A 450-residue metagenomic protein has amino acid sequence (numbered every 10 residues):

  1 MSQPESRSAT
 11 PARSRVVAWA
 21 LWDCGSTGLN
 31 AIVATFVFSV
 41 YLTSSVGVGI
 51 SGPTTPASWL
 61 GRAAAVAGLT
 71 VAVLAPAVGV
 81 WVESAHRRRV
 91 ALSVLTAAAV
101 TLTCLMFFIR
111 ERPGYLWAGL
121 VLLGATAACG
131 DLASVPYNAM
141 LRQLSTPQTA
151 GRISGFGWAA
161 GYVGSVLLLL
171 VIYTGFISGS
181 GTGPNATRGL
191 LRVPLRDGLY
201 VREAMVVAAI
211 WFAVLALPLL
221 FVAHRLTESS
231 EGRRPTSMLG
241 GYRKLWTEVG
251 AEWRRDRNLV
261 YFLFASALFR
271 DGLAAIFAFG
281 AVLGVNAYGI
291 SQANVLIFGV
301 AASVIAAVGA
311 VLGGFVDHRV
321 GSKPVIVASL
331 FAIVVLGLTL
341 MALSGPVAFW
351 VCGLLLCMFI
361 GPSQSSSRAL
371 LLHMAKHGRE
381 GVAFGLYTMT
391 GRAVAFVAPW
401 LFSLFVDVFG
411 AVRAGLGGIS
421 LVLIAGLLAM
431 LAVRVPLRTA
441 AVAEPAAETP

Functional and structural regions predicted by a protein language model:
S2-V17, H224-F264: Juxtamembrane intracellular "pre-TM" segments in multi-pass secondary transporters
V33-A57, A278-N294: Short amphipathic helix-loop junctions that connect adjacent transmembrane helices in Major Facilitator Superfamily/SLC
P53-P56, F176-I210, L404-L423: A membrane-interface helix-boundary motif in multi-pass transporters
V73-R87, G309-S322, V406: Helix-to-loop junctions at the C-terminal end of transmembrane segments in multipass secondary transporters
V90-L105, P324-T339: Structural signature of the two symmetry-related core transmembrane helices
F107-V121, M341-C352: Helix-loop junctions at membrane interfaces in 12-TM secondary transporters
L132-S145, P362-K376: Intracellular juxtamembrane helix-capping segments at the cytosolic ends of symmetry-related transmembrane helices
W211-V222, G417-T449: Multi-pass alpha-helical transporter architecture, strongest for 12-TM Major Facilitator/SLC carriers used
